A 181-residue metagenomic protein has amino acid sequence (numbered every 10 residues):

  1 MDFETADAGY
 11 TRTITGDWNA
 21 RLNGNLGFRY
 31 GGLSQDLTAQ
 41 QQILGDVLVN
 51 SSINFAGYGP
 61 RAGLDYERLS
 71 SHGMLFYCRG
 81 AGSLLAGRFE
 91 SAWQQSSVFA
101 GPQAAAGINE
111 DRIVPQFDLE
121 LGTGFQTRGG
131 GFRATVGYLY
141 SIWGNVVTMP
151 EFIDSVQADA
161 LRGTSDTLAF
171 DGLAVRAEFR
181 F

Functional and structural regions predicted by a protein language model:
M1-E4, G32-G57, A86-V114, V147-S155 (+1 more regions): Extracellular/periplasm-exposed beta-strand and loop segments of Gram-negative cell-envelope proteins, dominated by
M1-T13: Divalent cation-coordinating acidic motifs and surrounding scaffolds that mediate Ca2+/Mg2+/Mn2+/Zn2+-dependent binding
T11-D17, D65-S70, A86, T123-G129 (+1 more regions): Outer-membrane beta-barrel proteins
T15-L22, L69-F76, Q126-T135, M149: Short loop/turn motifs that connect adjacent beta-strands in outer-membrane beta-barrel proteins
A20-F28, P60-A62, F76-G82, F117-L119 (+2 more regions): Transmembrane beta-strands of outer-membrane beta-barrel proteins
G27-G31, E67, A81-L85, L139-S141 (+1 more regions): Outer-membrane beta-barrel pore domains and translocons
G129-G131, L139-V156: C-terminal beta-signal and adjacent terminal beta-strands/loops of Gram-negative outer-membrane beta-barrel proteins
T167-F181: Outer-membrane beta-barrel "beta-signal"
